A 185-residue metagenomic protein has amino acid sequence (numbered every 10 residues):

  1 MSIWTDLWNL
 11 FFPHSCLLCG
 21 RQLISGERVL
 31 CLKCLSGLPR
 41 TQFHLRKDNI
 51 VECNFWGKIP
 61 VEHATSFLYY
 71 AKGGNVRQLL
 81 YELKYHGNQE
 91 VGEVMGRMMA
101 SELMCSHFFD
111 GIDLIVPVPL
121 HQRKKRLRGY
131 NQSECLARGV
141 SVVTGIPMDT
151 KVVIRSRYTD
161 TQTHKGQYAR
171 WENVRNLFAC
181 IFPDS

Functional and structural regions predicted by a protein language model:
M1-S185: Glycine-rich phosphate/pyrophosphate-handling loop used in enzymes and phosphotransfer proteins
